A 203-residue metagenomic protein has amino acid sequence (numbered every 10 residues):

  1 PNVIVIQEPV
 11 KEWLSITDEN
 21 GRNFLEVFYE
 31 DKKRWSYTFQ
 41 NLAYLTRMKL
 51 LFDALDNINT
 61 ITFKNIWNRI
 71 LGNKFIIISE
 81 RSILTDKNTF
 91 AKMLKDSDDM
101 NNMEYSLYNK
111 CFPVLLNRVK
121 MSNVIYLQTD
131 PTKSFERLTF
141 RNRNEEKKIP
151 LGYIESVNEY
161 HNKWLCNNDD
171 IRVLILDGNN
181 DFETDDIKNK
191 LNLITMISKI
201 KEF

Functional and structural regions predicted by a protein language model:
N2-Q40: Conserved substrate/cofactor phosphate-moiety recognition/catalytic segment in nucleotide-dependent phosphotransferases
I6, N123-I125, R172-L176: Hydrophobic/aromatic beta-strand patches that form the interior of the parallel beta-sheet core in alpha/beta enzyme
V10-W13, I83-T85, T129-S134, N180-F182: Conserved nucleotide-binding/hydrolysis micro-motifs of P-loop NTPases
I16-G21, T89-K92, E136-T139, I187-N189: Short aromatic-enriched loop/helix-cap "lid" or pocket-rim segments at secondary-structure transitions that line
R34-V119: Glycine-rich phosphate-binding loop used to anchor ATP phosphates in small-molecule kinases, encompassing both
K74, R118-N123, D169-R172: Short glycine-/polar-rich loops that comprise or flank the Walker A/P-loop and associated switch/sensor motifs
K87-E159: A glycine- and Lys/Arg-enriched "phosphate-lid" helix/loop adjacent to the NTP-binding pocket of small-molecule kinases
F135-F203: NTP-dependent small-molecule kinase module
